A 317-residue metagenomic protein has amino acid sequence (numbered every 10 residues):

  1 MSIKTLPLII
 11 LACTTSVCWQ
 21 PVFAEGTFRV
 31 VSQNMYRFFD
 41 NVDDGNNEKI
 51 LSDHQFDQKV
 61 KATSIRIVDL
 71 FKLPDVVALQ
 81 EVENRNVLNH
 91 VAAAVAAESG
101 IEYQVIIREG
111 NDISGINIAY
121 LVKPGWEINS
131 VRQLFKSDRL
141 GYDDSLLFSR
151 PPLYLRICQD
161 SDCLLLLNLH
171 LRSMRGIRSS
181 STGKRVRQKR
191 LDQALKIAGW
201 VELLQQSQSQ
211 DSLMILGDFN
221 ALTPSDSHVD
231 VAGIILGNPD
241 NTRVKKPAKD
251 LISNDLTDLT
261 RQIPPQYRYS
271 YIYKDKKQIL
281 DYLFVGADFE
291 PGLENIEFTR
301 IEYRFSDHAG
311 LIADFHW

Functional and structural regions predicted by a protein language model:
P7-S16: Bacterial N-terminal signal peptides
V22-E98, E102-I116, A194-L195: N-terminal, active-site-proximal structural segment of metallo-dependent hydrolase catalytic domains
T27-D40, R132, C163-G176: Active-site-proximal beta-strand elements of phosphoester/diester hydrolases
Q33-M35, R66-N89, L121, L155 (+5 more regions): Active-site beta-strand/loop signature of hydrolases that rely on acidic residues for catalysis
D44, D160-L195, G199: Metal-dependent phosphoester/phosphodiester hydrolase catalytic core
N47-H54, L73-E81, I107-R108, G141-D143 (+4 more regions): Second-shell loop/turn segments in exported
V82-L171: Structured beta-strand-rich core segments of catalytic domains in phosphoester-bond hydrolases
L147, G199-M214, N220-W317: Metal-dependent phosphoester-hydrolase catalytic domains
